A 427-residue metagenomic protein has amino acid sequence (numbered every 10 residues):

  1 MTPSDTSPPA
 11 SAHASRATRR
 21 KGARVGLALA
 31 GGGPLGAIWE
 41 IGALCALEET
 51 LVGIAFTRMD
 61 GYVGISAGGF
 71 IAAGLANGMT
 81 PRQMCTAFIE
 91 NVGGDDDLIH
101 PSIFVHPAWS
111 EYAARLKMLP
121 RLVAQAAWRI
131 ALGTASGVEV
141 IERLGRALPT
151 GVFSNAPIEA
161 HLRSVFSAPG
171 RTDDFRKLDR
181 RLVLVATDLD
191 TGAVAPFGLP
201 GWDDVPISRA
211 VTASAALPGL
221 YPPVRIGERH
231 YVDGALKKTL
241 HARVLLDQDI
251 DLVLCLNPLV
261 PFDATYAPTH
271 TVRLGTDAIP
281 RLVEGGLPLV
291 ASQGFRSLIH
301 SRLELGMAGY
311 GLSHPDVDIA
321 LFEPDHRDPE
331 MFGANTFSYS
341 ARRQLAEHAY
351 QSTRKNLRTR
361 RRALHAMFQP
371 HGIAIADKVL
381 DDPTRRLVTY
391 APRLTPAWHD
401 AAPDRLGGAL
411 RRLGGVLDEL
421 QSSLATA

Functional and structural regions predicted by a protein language model:
M1-I65, A73-A427: Patatin-like phospholipase
G68: Catalytic cores of secreted/periplasmic lytic hydrolases that degrade extracellular macromolecules
